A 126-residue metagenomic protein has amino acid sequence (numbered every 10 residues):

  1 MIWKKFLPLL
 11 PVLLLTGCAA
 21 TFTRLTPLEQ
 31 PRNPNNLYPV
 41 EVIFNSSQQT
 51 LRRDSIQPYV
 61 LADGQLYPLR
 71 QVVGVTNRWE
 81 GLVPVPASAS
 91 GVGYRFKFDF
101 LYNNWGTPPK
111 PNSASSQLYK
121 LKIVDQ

Functional and structural regions predicted by a protein language model:
M1-A19: Sec-dependent bacterial lipoprotein signal peptides
C18-Q126: Glycan-association/targeting regions that enable binding to alpha-glucans and other polysaccharides
